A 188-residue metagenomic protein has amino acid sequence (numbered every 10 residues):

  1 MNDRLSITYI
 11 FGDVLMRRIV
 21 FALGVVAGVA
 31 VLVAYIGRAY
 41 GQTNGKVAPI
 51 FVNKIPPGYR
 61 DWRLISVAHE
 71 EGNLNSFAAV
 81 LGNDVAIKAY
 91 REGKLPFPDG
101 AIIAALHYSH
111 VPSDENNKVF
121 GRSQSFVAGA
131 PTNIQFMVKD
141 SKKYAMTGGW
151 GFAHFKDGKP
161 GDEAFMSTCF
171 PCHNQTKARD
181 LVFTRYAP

Functional and structural regions predicted by a protein language model:
M1-L15: Short, Lys/Arg-enriched N-terminal segments with co-localized hydrophobic residues within the first ~10-30 amino acids
I10-F11, V31, C172: Helix-centric, low-specificity signal for extended rod-like, repetitive segments
D13-V26: Bacterial N-terminal signal peptides that target proteins for export
G24, I50-V52, P57, S76-V80 (+1 more regions): Alpha-carbonic anhydrase
G24-A34: Bacterial N-terminal signal peptides
Y35-Y40: Signal peptide cleavage region of secreted peptide precursors
G41, G45-P49, N53-L74, K94-P188: Sequence context surrounding c-type heme c attachment/ligation sites in exported
F77-G93, V119-R122: N-terminal post-signal-peptidase region of extra-cytosolic proteins
